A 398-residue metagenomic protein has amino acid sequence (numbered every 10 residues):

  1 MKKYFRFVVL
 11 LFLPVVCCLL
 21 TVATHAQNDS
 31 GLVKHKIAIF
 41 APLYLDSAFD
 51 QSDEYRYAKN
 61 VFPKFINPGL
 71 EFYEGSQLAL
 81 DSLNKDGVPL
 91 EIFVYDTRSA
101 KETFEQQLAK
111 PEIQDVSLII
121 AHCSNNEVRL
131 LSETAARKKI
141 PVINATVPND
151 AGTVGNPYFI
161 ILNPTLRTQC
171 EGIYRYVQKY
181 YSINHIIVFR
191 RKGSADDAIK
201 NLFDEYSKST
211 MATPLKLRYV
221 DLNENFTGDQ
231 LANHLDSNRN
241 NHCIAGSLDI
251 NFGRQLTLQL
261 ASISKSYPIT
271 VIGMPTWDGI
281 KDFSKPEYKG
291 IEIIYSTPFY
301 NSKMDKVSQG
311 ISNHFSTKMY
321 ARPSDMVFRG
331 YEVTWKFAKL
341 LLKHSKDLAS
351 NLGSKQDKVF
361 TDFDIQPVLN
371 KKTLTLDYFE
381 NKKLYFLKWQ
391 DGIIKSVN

Functional and structural regions predicted by a protein language model:
M1-K34, V188, I394-N398: Bacterial Sec-dependent N-terminal signal peptides
Q27-K110: N-terminal extracellular/periplasmic Venus flytrap/periplasmic-binding protein-like
N84-S99, K208-E224: Short beta-strand elements in bilobed, periplasmic/extracellular small-molecule ligand-binding domains
K101-S117, D229-R239: Short, well-structured alpha-helical segments in soluble
E112-S124, V142-A145, H185-R191, R218 (+3 more regions): Periplasmic-binding protein-like
I120-F189, G193-F203, G279-K281: Extracytoplasmic ligand/sensor domains, especially the bilobed periplasmic-binding protein
T257-R329: Extracellular/periplasmic periplasmic-binding protein-like sensory domains
Y320-S324, A338-I394: Segments of small-molecule ligand-sensing domains
